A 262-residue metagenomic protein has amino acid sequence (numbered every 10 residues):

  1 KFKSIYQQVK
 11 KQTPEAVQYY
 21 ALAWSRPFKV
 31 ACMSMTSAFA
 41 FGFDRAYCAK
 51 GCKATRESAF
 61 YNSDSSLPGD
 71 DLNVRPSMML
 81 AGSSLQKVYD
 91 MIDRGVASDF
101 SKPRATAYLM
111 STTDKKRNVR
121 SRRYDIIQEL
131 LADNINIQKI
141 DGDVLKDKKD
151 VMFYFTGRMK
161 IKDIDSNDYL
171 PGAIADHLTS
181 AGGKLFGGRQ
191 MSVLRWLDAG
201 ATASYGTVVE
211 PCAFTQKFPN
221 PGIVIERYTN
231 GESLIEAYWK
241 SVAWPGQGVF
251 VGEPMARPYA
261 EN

Functional and structural regions predicted by a protein language model:
K1-S121, P245-Y259: Structured catalytic cores of large enzymes
F2-Y6, Y89-D93, Y124, Q128 (+3 more regions): Extracytoplasmic/secreted envelope proteins and their assembly/folding machinery, especially bacterial periplasmic
Q12-A16, S101, L145-K148, N167-P171 (+1 more regions): Extracellular/periplasmic catalytic domains that process cell-envelope and extracellular macromolecules
A16-Y19, I137-D143, V209, E236-S241 (+1 more regions): Surface-exposed patches in mature extracellular/periplasmic domains of secreted proteins
P27-K29, V144-D147, C212-A213: A short acidic, often aromatic-flanked loop/helix-cap motif at beta-alpha or helix-coil junctions that lines enzyme
A107-M191: Flexible, glycine-rich surface segments
D168-V242: C-terminal soluble interaction/assembly domains
